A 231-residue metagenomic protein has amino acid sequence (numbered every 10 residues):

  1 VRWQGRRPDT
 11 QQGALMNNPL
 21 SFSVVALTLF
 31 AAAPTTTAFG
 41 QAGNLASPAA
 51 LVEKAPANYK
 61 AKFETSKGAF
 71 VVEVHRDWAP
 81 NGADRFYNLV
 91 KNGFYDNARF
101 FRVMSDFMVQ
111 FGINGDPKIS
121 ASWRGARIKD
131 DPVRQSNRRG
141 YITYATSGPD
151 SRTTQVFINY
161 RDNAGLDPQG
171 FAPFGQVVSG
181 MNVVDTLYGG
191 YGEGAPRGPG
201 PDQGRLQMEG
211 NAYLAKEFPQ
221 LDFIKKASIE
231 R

Functional and structural regions predicted by a protein language model:
V1-L15: Short, Lys/Arg-enriched N-terminal segments with co-localized hydrophobic residues within the first ~10-30 amino acids
Q12-G13, T36-R231: Cyclophilin-like peptidyl-prolyl cis-trans isomerases
A14-V24: Bacterial N-terminal signal peptides that target proteins for export
S23-P34: Bacterial N-terminal signal peptides
